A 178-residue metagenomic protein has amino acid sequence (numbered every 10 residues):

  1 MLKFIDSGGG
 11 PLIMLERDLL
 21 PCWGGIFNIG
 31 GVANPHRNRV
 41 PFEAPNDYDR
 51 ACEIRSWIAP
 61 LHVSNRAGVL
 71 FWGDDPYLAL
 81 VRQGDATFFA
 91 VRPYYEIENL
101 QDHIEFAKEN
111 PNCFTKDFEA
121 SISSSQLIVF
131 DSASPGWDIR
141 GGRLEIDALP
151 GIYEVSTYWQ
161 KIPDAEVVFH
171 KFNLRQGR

Functional and structural regions predicted by a protein language model:
M1-N112, F118, D164-R178: Primarily secretory-pathway and cell-envelope proteins
A79-R82, E145-L149: Extracellular and analogous surface-interaction loops
F89-V91, I128-F130, I146: Generic recognition of long tandem-repeat/solenoid scaffolds
I104-G141: Extended, solvent-exposed segments with strong compositional bias
I128-F130, S156, N173: Residues in well-ordered beta-strands of folded domains
R143-I146, F172: Hydrophobic/aromatic beta-strand elements that line small-molecule binding cavities or substrate pockets in beta-rich
A148-Y158: A glycine-anchored, Pro-Gly-centered beta-turn/N-cap motif
W159-P163: C-terminal or internal capping secondary-structure element at the end of a domain, subdomain, or sheet
